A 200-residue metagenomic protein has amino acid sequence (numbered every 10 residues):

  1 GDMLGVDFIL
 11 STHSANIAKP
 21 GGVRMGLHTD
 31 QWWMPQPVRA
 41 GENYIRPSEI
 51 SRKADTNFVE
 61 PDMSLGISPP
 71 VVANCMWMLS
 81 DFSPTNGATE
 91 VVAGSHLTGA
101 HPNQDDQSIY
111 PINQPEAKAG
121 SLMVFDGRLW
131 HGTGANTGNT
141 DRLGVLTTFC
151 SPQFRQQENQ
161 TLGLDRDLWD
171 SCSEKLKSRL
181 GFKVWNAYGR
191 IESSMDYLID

Functional and structural regions predicted by a protein language model:
G1-L122, G132-T140, S151-L164: Non-heme Fe(II) oxygenase catalytic core, chiefly the N-lobe of the double-stranded beta-helix
P102-D105, L122, L129-W130, G134-D200: Non-heme Fe(II)/2-oxoglutarate
